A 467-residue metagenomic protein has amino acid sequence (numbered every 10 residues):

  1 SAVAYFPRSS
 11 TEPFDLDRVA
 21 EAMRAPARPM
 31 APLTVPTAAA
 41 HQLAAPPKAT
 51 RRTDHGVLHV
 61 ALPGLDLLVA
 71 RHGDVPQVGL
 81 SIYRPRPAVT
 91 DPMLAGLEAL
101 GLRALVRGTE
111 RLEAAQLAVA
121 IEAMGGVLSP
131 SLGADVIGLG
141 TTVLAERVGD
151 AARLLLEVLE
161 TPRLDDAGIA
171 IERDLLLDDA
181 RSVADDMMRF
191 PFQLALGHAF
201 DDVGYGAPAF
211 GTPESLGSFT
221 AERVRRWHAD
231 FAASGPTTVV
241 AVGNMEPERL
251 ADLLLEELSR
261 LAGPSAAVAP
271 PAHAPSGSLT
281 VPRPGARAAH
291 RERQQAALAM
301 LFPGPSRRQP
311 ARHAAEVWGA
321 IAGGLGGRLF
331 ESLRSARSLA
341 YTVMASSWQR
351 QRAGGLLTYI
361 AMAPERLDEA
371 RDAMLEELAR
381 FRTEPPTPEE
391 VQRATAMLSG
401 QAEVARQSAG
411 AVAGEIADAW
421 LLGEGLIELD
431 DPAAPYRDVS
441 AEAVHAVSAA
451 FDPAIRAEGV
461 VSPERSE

Functional and structural regions predicted by a protein language model:
S1, A39-H59, G197-T237, P271-G277 (+2 more regions): Histidine-acidic residue clusters that define the catalytic metal-binding segment of zinc metallopeptidase domains
S1-F6, D74-V106, L112-T161, R173 (+6 more regions): M16 family metallopeptidases and their MPP-like homologs
A2-M124, L128, G140-V143, R153-L155 (+3 more regions): His/Glu-rich zincin catalytic helix
E98, G133, A221, G326 (+1 more regions): ATP/adenylate-binding site constellation spanning eukaryotic-like Ser/Thr protein kinases, ABC-transporter
F219, R249, G324, E365 (+2 more regions): Conserved active-site and cofactor/substrate-binding residues in soluble primary-metabolism enzymes
